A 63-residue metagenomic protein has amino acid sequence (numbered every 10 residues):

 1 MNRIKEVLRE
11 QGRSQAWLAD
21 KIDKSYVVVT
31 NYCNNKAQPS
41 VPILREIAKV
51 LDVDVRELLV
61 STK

Functional and structural regions predicted by a protein language model:
M1-S14: A short, Lys/Arg-rich alpha-helix, primarily the initiator
R9, D23, N34, K63: Residue-level detection of the helix-turn-helix DNA-binding "recognition helix"
G12-N31: Short alpha-helical DNA-recognition segment
P42-E57: DNA major-groove recognition helix of helix-turn-helix/homeodomain DNA-binding modules
E57-K63: Short amphipathic recognition helices of helix-turn-helix/homeodomain-type DNA-binding modules
